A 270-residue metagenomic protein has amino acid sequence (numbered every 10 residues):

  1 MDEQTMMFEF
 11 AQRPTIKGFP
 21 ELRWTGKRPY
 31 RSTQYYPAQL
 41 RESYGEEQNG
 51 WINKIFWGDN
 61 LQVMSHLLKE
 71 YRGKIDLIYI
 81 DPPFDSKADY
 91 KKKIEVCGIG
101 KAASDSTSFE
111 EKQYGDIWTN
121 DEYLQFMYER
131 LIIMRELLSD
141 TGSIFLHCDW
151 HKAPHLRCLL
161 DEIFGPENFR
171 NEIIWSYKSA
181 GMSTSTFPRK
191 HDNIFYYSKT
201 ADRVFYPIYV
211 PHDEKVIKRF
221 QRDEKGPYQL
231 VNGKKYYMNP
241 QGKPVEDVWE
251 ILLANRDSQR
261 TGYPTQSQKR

Functional and structural regions predicted by a protein language model:
M1-R270: Core catalytic lobe of class I
